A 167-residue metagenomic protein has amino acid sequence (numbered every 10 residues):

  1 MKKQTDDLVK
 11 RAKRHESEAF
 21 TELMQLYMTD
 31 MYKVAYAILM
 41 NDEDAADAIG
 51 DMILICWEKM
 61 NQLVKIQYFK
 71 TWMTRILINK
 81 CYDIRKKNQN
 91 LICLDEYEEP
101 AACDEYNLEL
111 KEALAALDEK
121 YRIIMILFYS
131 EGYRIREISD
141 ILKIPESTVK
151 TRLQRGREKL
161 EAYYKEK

Functional and structural regions predicted by a protein language model:
K2-T5, D83, K87-A115, R134: Internal acidic/polar
K13-E22, Y32-D51, E146, K167: Short, charged helix-capping/linker segments at alpha-helix termini
K13-R14, M40, D51-Y68, K87-Q89: Sigma70-family region 2
M28, Y32, I53, D118 (+2 more regions): C-terminal flanking helix
K33, D47-L54, E58, Q67-N79: Structural recognition of an alpha-helix C-terminal capping motif at a helix-to-coil junction
N61-K65, R75-L94, R155: Arg/Lys-rich amphipathic alpha helix in sigma70-family domain 2
I78, Y82, L142-K167: DNA-recognition helix of helix-turn-helix
I124-F128: A short pre-motif secondary-structure segment
